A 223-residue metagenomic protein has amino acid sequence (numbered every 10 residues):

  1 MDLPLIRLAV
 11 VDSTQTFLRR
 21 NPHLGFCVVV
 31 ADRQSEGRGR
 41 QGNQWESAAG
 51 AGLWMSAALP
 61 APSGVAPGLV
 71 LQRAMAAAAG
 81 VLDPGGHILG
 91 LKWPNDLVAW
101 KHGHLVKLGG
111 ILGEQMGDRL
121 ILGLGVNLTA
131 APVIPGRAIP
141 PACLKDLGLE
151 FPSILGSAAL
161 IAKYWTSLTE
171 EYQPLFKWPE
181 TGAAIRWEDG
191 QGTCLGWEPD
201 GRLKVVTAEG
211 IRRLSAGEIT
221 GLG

Functional and structural regions predicted by a protein language model:
M1-H87, H102-L105, L222-G223: N-terminal lobe of the biotin/lipoate ligase/transferase fold
R20, P62-L89, A99-G223: Long, positively charged amphipathic alpha-helical accessory segments at protein N-termini or as interdomain linkers
G37, D96, G125: Active-site glycine-centered loops adjacent to acidic/histidine catalytic or metal-binding residues that shape
L91-N95: Alpha/beta catalytic cores of group-transfer enzymes, especially the acyltransferase/condensing modules of polyketide
